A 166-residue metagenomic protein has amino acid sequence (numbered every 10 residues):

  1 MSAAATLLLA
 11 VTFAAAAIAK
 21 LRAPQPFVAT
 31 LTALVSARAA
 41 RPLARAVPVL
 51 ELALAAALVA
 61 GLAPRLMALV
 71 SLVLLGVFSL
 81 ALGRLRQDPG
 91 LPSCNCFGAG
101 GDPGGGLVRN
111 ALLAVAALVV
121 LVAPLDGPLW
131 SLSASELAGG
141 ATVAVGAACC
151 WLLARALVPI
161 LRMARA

Functional and structural regions predicted by a protein language model:
M1-R165: Membrane-interfacial helix-loop segments of redox and metal-homeostasis proteins, especially TM-loop-TM junctions
